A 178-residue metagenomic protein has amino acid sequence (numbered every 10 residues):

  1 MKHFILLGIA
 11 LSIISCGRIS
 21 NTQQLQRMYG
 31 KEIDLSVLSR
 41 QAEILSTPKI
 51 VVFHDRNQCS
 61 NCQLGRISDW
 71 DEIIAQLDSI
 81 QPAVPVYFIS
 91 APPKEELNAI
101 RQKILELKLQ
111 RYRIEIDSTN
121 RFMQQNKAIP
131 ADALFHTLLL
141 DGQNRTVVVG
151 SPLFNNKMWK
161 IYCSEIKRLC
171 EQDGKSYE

Functional and structural regions predicted by a protein language model:
M1-L25: Bacterial Sec-dependent N-terminal signal peptides
C16-L45, L64-R66: N-terminal "domain-start" segment that seeds a small globular fold
Q41-R66, W70: Short active-site neighborhood of thiol/selenol oxidoreductases, capturing the structured segment around
V52, V86-S90, L139: Structural beta-sheet core signal
R56-N61, P93-E96, L153-F154: Short acidic, S/G/P-rich loop/turn micro-motifs used as interaction or catalytic elements
Q63-E106, F122-Q124: Structural microenvironment flanking redox-active thiols in thiol-disulfide oxidoreductases
R101-L134: Short, internal strand/loop/helix patches that form the active-site neighborhood or redox-interaction surface
L134, L139-E178: Thiol-/selenol-based redox modules, centered on thioredoxin-like and closely related oxidoreductase domains
